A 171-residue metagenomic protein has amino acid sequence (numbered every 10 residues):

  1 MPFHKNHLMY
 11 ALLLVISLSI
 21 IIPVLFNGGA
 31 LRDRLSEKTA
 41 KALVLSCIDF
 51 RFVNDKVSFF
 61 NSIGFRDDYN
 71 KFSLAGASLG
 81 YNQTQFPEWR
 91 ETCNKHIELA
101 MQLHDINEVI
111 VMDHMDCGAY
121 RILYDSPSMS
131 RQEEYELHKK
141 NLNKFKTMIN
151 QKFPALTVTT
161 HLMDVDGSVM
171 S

Functional and structural regions predicted by a protein language model:
M1-F3: N-terminal secretory signal peptides that target proteins for export/translocation
N6-K56, A75-T92, L99-H104, E108 (+1 more regions): Divalent-metal-activated hydrolytic enzyme cores
V57-G64: Short Gly/aromatic-enriched secondary-structure transition segments
F65-D68, A155-T157: A generic structural signal for alpha->beta connector loops
D67-A77: A short beta-strand-loop structural module common to alpha/beta enzyme folds
